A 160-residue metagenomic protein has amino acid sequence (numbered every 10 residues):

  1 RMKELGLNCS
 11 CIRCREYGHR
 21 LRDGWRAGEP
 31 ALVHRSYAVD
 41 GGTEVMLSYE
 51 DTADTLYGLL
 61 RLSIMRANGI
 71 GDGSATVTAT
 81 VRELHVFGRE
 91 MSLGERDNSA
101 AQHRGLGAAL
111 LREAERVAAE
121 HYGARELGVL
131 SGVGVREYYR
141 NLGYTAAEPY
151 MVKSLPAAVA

Functional and structural regions predicted by a protein language model:
R1-T78, R82-H85, G94-R104: C-terminal scaffold of the Radical SAM
N68-G69, G88-M91, G134-Y138: Flexible loop/turn segments at secondary-structure boundaries
T80, E126-G128, Y150: Structural preference for beta-strand elements that scaffold enzyme active sites
H85-F87, Y139, M151, A160: ATP-dependent carboxylate/acyl-activation modules
D97-V117: Conserved acetyl-CoA-binding loop-helix of GNAT-fold acetyltransferases
L111, V133-E137, L155-A157: Short glycine/proline-centered loop/turn elements that form peptide/ligand docking sites
R116-S131: Conserved GNAT acetyl-CoA-binding A-motif
S131-Y150: Conserved active-site alpha-helix within GNAT-family acetyltransferase domains
